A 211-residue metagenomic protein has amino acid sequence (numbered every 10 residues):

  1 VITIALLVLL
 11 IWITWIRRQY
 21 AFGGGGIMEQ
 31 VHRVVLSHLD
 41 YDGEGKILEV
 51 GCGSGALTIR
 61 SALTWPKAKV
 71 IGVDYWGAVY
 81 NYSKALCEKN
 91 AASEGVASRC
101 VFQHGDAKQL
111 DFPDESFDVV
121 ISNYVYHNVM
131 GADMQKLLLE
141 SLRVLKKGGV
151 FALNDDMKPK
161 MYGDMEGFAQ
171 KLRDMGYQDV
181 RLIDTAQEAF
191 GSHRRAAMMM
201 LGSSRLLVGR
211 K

Functional and structural regions predicted by a protein language model:
L10-V34: Class I SAM-dependent methyltransferase Rossmann-like catalytic core, especially the SAM/SAH-binding loop
L48, T58, L63-K108: Class I SAM-dependent methyltransferase SAM/SAH-binding core
S54: Conserved SAM/SAH-binding loop
W65, V129-G131, L145-K147: Helix-to-beta-strand junctions that scaffold the AdoMet/dcAdoMet cofactor pocket in Class I SAM-dependent enzymes
K108-V120: A short acidic, Gly/Pro-enriched loop at the edge of an enzyme's catalytic core that lines a small-molecule cofactor
Q135-K147: A short glycine-rich, Lys/Arg-flanked "PGG" loop and its adjoining helix->strand segment in the class I
G148-D155: Conserved beta-strand signature within the Rossmann-like core of class I S-adenosyl-L-methionine
G176, A189-K211: Core SAM-dependent methyltransferase catalytic element
